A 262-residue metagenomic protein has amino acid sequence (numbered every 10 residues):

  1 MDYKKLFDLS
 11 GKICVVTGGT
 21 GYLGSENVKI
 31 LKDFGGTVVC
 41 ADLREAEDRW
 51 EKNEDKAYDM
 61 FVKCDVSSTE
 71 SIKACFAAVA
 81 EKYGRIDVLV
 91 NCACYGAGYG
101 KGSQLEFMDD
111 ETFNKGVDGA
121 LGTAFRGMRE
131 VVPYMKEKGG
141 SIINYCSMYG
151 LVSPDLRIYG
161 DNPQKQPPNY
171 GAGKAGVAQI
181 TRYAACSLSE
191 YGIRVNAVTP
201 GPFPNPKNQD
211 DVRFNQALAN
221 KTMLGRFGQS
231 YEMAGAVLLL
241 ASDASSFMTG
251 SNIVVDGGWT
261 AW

Functional and structural regions predicted by a protein language model:
D2-L6, L238, T249-W262: Short C-terminal tail/terminal secondary-structure segment of NAD(P)H-dependent dehydrogenase/reductase domains
L6-V39: Canonical Rossmann dinucleotide-binding motif of NAD(H)/NADP(H)-dependent dehydrogenases/reductases, specifically
A77, D118-G140, Y149-G150, R182-C186 (+2 more regions): Amphipathic alpha-helical dimer-interface segment in Rossmann-like NAD(P)H-dependent oxidoreductases
C92-G100, G258: Conserved NAD(P)H cofactor-binding loop of Rossmann-fold oxidoreductase domains
Y95-G96, D110, I143-G176, T181-E190 (+1 more regions): Catalytic loop of short-chain dehydrogenase/reductase
E106-R126, I143, Y170-A172, V177 (+2 more regions): Catalytic Tyr-X3-Lys loop
S189, R194, M248-G250: Short, small/polar-rich loop/turn modules that mediate ligand/substrate recognition or access, typified
T222-M233, A244: A conserved structural motif in NAD(P)-dependent oxidoreductases
